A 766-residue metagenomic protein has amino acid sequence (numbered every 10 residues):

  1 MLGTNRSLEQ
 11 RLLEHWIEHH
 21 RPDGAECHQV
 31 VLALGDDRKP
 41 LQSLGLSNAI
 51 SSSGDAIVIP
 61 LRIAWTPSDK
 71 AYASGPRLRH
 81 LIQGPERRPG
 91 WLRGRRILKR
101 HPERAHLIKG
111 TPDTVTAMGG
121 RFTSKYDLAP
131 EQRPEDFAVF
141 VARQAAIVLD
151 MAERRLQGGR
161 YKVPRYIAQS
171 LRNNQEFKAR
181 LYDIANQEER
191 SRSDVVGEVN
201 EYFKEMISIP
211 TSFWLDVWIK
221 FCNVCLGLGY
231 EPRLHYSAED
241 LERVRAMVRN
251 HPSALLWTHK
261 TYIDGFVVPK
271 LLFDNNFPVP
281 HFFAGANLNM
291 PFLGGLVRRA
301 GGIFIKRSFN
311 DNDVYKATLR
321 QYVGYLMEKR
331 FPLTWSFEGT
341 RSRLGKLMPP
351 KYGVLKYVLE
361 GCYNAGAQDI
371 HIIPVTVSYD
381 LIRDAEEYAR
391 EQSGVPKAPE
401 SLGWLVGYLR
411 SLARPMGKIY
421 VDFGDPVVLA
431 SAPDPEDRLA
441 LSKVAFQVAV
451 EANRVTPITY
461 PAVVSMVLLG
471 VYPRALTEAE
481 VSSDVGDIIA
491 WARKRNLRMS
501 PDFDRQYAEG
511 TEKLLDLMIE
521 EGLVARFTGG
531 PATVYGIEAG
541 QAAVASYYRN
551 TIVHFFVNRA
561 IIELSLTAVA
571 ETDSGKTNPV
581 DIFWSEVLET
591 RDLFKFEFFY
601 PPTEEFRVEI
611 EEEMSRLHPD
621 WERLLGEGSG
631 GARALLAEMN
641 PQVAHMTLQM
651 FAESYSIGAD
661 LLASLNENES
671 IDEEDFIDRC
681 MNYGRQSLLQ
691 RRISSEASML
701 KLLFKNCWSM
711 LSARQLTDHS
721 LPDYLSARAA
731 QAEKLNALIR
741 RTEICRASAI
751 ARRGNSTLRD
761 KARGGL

Functional and structural regions predicted by a protein language model:
M1-L766: Membrane-interfacial terminal anchoring regions of lipid-handling membrane enzymes
